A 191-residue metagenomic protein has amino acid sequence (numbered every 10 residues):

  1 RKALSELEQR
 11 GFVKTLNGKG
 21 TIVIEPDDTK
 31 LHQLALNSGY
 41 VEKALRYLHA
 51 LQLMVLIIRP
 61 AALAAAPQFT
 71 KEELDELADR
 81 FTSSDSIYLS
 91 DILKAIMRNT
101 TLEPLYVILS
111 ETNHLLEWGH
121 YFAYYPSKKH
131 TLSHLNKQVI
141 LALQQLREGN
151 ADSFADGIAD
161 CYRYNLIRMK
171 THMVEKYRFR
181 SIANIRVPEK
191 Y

Functional and structural regions predicted by a protein language model:
R1-L56: Short linear motifs at protein or domain termini
N17, K43-L51, L102, Y106 (+2 more regions): Amphipathic, non-membrane alpha-helical segments in soluble helical-bundle scaffolds
L31-L34, D91-K94, V174: N-terminal capping/interface segment
A35, I108-L109, I158, M173: Short, flexible helix/strand-to-coil boundary loops that buttress conserved ligand/catalytic motifs in alpha/beta
G39-D79: Amphipathic alpha-helical dimerization/coiled-coil segments that flank or bridge DNA-binding/regulatory modules
H49, L53-L56, E76, D91 (+5 more regions): Charged, amphipathic alpha-helical oligomerization/scaffolding segments
A64-Q145: Mid-protein regulatory/catalytic core that forms ligand/cofactor-binding pockets and protein-protein interaction
L115, Y121-Y191: C-terminal all-alpha effector/ligand-binding and dimerization domain of prokaryotic HTH-type transcriptional repressors
